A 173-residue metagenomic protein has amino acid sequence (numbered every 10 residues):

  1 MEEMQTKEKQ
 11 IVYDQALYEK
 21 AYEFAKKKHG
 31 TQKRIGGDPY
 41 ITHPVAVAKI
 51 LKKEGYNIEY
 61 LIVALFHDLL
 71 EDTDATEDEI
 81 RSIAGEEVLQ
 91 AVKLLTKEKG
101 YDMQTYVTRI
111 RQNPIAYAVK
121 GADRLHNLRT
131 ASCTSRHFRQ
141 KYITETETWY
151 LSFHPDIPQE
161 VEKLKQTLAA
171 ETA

Functional and structural regions predicted by a protein language model:
M1-A173: Active-site helical microenvironments for divalent-metal-assisted chemistry
